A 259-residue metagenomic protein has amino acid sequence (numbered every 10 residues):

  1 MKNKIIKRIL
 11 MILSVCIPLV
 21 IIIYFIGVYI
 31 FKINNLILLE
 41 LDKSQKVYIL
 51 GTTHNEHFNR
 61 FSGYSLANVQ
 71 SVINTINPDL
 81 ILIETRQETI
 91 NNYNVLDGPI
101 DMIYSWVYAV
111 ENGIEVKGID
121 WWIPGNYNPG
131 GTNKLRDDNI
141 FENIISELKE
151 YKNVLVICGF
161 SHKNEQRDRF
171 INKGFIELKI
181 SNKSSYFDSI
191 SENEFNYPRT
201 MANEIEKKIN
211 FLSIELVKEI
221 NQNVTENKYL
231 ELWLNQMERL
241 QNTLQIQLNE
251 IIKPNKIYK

Functional and structural regions predicted by a protein language model:
M1-K7: Short, Lys/Arg-rich N-terminal segment immediately upstream of the first membrane anchor
I9-K259: Compositional signal for N-terminal targeting/processing segments
